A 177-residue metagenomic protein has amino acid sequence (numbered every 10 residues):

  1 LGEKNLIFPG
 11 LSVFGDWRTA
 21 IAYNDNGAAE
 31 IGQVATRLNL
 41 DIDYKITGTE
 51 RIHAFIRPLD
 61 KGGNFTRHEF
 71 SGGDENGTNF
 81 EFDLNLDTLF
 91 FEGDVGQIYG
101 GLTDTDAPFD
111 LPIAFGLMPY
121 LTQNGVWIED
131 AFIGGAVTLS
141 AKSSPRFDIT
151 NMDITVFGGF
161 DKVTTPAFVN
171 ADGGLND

Functional and structural regions predicted by a protein language model:
L1-E30: N-terminal periplasmic/intermembrane-space "pro-region" immediately following the signal or transit peptide
G2, D25-I31, G77-F80, T122-W127 (+1 more regions): Outer-membrane beta-barrel domain signature
G2-E3, N39-D41, F90-E92, A136-S140: Outer-membrane beta-barrel architecture
G2-V13, D43-H53, V95-L111, K142-I154: Short loop/turn motifs that connect adjacent beta-strands in outer-membrane beta-barrel proteins
P9, E30-L38, F82-L89, I128-I133 (+1 more regions): Residues that define the transmembrane beta-barrel architecture of outer-membrane proteins
G15-I21, A54-P58, I113-L117, I154-F160: Transmembrane beta-barrel strands of outer-membrane/channel proteins
Y23-T36, I46-I113: Surface-exposed loop and membrane-interface regions of Gram-negative outer-membrane beta-barrel proteins
D94-Q97, D110-P112, M118-D177: Signature for the C-terminal beta-barrel architecture of outer-membrane proteins
